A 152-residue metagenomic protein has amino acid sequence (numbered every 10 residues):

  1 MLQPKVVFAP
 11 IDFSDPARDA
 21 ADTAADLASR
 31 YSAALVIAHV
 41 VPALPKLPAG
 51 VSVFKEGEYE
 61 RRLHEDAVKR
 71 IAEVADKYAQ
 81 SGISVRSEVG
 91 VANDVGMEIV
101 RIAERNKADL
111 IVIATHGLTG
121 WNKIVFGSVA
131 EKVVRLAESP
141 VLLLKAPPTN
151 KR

Functional and structural regions predicted by a protein language model:
M1-L2, D76-I111, P148-R152: Structural beta-alpha unit
L2-F54, R86: Small/aliphatic-rich secondary-structure junction motif
A20, L47-G50, M97-V100, K123-V125: Short, well-ordered secondary-structure micro-motifs
H39-K69, R101, T149-R152: Acidic, proline/glycine-rich short linear motifs
L110-K132, N150-R152: Glycine-rich, Arg-bearing micro-motifs that act as flexible, cationic patches
V129, A137-E138: Short, structured coil segments at secondary-structure junctions
